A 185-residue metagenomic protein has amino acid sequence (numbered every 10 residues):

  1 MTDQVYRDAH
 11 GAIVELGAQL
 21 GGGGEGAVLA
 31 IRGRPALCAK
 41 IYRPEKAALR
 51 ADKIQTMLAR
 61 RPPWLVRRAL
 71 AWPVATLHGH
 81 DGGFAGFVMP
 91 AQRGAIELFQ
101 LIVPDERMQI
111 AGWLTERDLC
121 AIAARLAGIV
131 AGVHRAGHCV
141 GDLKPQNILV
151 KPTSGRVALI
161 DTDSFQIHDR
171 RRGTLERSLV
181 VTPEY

Functional and structural regions predicted by a protein language model:
M1-A48: ATP-binding glycine-rich phosphate-binding loop
G21, V66-A69: Flexible N-lobe loop architecture of eukaryotic-like protein kinase catalytic domains
R43-W64: The N-lobe alphaC helix and its flanking beta3-alphaC-beta4 segment of protein kinase-like domains, centered on
L70-I122: Conserved structural core of kinase catalytic domains
D118-G132: Conserved alphaE helix
V130, H134-P152: Catalytic-loop of the protein kinase fold
I160-Q166: Activation of the activation-loop gatekeeper triad in protein kinase-fold domains
G173-Y185: Conserved activation segment of eukaryotic-like protein kinases, specifically the C-terminal portion of the activation
